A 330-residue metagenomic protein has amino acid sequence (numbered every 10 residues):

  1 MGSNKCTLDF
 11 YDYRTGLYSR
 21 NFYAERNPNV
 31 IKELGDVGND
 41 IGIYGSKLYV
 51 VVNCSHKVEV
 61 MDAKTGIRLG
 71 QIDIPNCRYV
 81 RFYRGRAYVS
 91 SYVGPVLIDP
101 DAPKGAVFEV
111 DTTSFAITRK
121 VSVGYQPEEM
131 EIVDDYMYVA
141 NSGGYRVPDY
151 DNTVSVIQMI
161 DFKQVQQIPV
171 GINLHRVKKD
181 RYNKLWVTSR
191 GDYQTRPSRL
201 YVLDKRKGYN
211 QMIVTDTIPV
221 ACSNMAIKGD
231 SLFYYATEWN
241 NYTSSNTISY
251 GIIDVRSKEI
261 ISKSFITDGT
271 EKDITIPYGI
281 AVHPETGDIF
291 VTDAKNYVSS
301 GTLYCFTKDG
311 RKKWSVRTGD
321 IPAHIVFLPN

Functional and structural regions predicted by a protein language model:
M1-N330: Predominantly soluble domains enriched in secretory-pathway, periplasmic, or organellar proteins
